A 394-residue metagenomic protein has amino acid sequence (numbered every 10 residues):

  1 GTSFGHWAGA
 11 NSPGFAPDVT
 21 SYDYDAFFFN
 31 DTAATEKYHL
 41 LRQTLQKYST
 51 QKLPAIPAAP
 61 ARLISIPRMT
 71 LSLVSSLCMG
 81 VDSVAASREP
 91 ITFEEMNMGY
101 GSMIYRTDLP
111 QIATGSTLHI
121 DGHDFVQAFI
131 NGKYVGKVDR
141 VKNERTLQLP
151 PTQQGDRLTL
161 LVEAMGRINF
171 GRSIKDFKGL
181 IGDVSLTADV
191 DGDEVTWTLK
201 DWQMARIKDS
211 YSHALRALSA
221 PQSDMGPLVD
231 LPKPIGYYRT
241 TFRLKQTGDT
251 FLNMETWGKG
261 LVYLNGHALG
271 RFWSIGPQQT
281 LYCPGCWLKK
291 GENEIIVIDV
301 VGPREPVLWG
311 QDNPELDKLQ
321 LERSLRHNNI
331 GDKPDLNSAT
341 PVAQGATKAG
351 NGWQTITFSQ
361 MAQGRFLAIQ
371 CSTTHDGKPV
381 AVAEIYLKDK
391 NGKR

Functional and structural regions predicted by a protein language model:
G1-P227, P284, V300-P303, L321-D335 (+1 more regions): Carbohydrate-binding surfaces of carbohydrate-active enzymes
Y105-T107, N143-L147, Y238-T240, P277-L281 (+1 more regions): Short strand-edge motifs at loop-to-beta-strand transitions and within beta-strands of extracellular beta-rich domains
G115-F129, L158-L160, F242-N265, F272-W273 (+1 more regions): Aromatic-lined ligand-binding clefts that engage carbohydrates, nucleic acids, or primary amines
A128, V184, F242, I385-L387: Extracellular beta-strand elements of beta-rich domains used for carbohydrate recognition/degradation or cell-matrix
Q154-D156, G248, K289-G291: A glycine-anchored, Pro-Gly-centered beta-turn/N-cap motif
A164-K175, P303-D312, W353, D376-D389: Edge beta-strands of jelly-roll/beta-sandwich modules across compartments, strongly enriched in secreted/luminal
L269, D332-T340, T347-R394: Aromatic, loop-rich ligand-recognition surfaces of beta-strand-rich domains
